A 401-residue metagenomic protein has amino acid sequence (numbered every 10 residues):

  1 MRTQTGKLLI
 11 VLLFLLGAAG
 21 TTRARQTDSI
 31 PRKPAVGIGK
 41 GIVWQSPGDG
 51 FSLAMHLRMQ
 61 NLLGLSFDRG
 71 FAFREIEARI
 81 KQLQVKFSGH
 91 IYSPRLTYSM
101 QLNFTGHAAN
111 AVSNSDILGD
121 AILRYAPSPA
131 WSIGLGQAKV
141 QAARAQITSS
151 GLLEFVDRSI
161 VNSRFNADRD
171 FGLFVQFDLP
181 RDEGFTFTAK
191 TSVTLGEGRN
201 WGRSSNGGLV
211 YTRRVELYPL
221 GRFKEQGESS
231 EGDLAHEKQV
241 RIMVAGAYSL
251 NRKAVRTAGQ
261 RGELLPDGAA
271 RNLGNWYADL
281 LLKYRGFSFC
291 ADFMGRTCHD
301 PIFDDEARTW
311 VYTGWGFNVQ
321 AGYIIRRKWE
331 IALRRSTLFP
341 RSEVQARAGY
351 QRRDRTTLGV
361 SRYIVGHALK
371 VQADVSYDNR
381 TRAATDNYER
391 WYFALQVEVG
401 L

Functional and structural regions predicted by a protein language model:
M1-P31: Cleavable N-terminal export/targeting peptides
G20-Q60, F185-T186, Q226, L401: N-terminal periplasmic/intermembrane-space "pro-region" immediately following the signal or transit peptide
R32-K33, A72-R79, A111-L118, S163-A167 (+5 more regions): Replace "Gram-negative outer membrane beta-barrel proteins" with "bacterial and organellar outer membrane beta-barrel
G41-R199, S205-G221, L282, F317-R341: Outer membrane beta-barrel
K81, I117-G119, L195, L250 (+7 more regions): Transmembrane beta-barrel architecture of outer-membrane proteins
N206, E216-L220, K224-R341: Detector for outer-membrane/organellar transmembrane beta-barrel domains, recognizing the amphipathic beta-strand
Y211-R222, V360-I364, L369, Y388-L401: Outer-membrane beta-barrel "beta-signal"
R256-T257, G316, R326-Q372, S376: Outer membrane beta-barrel transmembrane domains
